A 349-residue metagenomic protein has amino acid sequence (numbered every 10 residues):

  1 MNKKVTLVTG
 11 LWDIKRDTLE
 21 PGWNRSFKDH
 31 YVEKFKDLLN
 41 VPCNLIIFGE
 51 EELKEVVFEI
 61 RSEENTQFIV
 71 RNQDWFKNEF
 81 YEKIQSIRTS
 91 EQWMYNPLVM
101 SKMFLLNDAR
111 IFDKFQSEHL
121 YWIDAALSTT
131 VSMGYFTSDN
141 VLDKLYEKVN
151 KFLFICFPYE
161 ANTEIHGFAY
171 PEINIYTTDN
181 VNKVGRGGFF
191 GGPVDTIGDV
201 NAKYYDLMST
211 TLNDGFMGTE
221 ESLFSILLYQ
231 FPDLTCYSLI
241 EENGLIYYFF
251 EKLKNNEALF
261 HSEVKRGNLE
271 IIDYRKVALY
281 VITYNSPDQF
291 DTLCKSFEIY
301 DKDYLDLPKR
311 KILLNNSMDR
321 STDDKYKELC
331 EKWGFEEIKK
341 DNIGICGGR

Functional and structural regions predicted by a protein language model:
V5, N40-L45, T66, R275-V277 (+2 more regions): Short loop->beta transition adjacent to catalytic acidic/histidine clusters or analogous donor-positioning motifs
L7-K15, V277-Q289: A conserved hydrophobic helix/loop-capping motif in glycosyltransferases and polysaccharide synthases
D17-L38, L53, S286-K302: Short, well-formed alpha-helical segments that are part of the catalytic scaffolds of diverse glycosyltransferases
E51, N285, L314-M318: Conserved short acidic donor-positioning loop in nucleotide-sugar-dependent glycosyltransferases
S62-K114, L313-R349: Active-site-proximal specificity loops/subdomain of glycosyltransferases
M100-I155, R349: GT-A fold catalytic core of metal-dependent nucleotide-sugar glycosyltransferases, centered on the diacidic
T129-M133, Y170-G267: Catalytic core and acceptor-binding pocket of nucleotide-sugar-dependent glycosyltransferases
F152-G167: Short beta-strand-to-loop element that shapes/binds the nucleotide-sugar donor at the catalytic cleft/hinge
